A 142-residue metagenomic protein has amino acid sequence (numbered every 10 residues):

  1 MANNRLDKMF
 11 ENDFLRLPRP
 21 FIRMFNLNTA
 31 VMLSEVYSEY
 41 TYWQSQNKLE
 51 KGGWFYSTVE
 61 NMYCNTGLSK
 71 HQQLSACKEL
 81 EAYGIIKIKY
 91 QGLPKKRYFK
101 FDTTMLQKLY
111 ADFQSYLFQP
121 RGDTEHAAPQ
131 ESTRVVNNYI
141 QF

Functional and structural regions predicted by a protein language model:
M1-C64, L74, K78-Y83, K108: Short recognition helix of helix-turn-helix/winged-helix DNA-binding domains
A2-L6, D102-F142: Charged low-complexity intrinsically disordered patches
V31, Y98, Y139-Q141: Generic structural signal for residues positioned in beta-strands
T58-E60, Q91-F113: Short, cationic-aromatic polyanion-contact patches
S69: Helix-turn-helix DNA-binding motif, specifically the short coil turn and the N-cap/start of the second
L74-K78, I86, K96-F101: Chromatin/DNA-recognition segments of nuclear transcriptional regulators
E81-Q91: A short, conserved structural fragment
